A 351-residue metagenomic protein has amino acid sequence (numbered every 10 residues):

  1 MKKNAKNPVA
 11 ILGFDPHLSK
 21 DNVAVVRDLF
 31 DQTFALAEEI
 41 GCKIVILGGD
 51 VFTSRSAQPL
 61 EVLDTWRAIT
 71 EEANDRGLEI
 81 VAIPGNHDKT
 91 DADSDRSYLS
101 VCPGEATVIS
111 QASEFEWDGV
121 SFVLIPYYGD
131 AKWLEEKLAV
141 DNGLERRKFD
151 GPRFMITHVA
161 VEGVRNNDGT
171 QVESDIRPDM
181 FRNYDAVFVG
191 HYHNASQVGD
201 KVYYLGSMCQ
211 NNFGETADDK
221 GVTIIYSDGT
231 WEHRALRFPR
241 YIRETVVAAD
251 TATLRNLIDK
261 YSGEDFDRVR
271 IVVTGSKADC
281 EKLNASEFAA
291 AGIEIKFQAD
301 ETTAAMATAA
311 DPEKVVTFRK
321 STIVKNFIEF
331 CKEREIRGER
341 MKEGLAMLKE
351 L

Functional and structural regions predicted by a protein language model:
M1-I69, L144-G151, K342, M347-L351: N-terminal active-site segment of His-dependent metallophosphoesterases
K3, N7-P8, I44, R55-Y204: His/Asp/Glu-rich metal-coordinating catalytic cores of metallo-dependent phosphodiesterases/hydrolases acting on
K3-A5, Y226-L351: Accessory, non-catalytic peripheral segments of nucleic-acid enzymes
H17-K20, T53-R55, S121-P126, R234-A249: Acidic/glycine-enriched edge-of-secondary-structure segments
V23, Y128-E135, T216, A278-D279: Active-site glycine- and acidic-residue-rich loops that bind and position anionic ligands or nucleotide-like cofactors
W117-G119, N212-K220, A305-T308: Short, charged, surface-exposed secondary-structure boundary motifs
D150, R182, A217-K220, G263-F266: Short gly/pro-enriched beta-turn/loop segments at secondary-structure junctions
G190-D250: A conserved active-site cap/scaffold subdomain adjacent to cofactor or substrate pockets
